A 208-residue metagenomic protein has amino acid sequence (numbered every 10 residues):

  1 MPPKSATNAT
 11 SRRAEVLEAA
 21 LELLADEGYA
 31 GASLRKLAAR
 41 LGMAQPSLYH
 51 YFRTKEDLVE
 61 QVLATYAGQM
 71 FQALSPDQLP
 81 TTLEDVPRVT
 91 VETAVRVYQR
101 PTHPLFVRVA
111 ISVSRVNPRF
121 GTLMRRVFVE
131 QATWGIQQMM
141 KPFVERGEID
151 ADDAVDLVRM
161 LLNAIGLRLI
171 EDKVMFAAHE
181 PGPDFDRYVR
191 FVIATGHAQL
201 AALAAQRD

Functional and structural regions predicted by a protein language model:
M1-S11, E22, M175, A204-D208: N-terminal intrinsically disordered/low-complexity leader segments
E15, A19-D57, Q61: Helix-turn-helix
A19, L23, T93, A164-R168: Amphipathic alpha-helical interface segments
R53-D57, Q61, Y98, R115 (+2 more regions): Residues in soluble alpha-helical coiled-coils and helical-bundle/repeat scaffolds
Q61, L74-V107, A151-L161, D186-V189 (+1 more regions): Hydrophobic alpha-helical connector segments
A64-M70: Short, basic, alpha-helical segments at the C-terminal edge of helix-turn-helix-like DNA-binding modules
Q99-R126, I170-M175: Amphipathic alpha-helical segments used for helix-helix packing
T122, R126, E130, K141-A194 (+1 more regions): Hydrophobic/aromatic-rich alpha-helical bundle segments in the mid-to-C-terminal region
